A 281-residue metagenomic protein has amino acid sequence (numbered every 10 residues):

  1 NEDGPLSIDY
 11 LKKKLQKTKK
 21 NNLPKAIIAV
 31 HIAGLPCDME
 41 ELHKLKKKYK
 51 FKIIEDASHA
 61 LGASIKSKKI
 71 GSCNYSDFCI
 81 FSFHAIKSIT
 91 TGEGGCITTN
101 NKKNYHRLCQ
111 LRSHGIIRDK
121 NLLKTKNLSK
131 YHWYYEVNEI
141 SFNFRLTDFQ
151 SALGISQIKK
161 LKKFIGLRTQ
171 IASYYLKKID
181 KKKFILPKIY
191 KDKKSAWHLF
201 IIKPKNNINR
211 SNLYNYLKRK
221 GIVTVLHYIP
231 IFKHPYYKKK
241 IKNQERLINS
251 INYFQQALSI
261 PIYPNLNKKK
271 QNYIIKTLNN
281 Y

Functional and structural regions predicted by a protein language model:
D3-T91, C96-N104, S259: Active-site phosphate-binding strand-loop segment of PLP-dependent enzymes
I8, I155, K268-I275: Short, amphipathic alpha-helical "lid/cap" segments that border enzyme active or binding sites
K14, D38-Y49, Y174-K178, Y216 (+2 more regions): Alpha-helical structural signal in soluble globular domains
A60, S67-S76, Y131-N138, I189 (+1 more regions): Active-site-adjacent capping/gating segments
A60-S67, Y75-L199, F232: Active-site region of PLP-dependent enzymes
K102, K205-I208: Helix N-cap motif at beta-to-alpha junctions
L108, S211-K220, I274-N279: Short amphipathic alpha-helices in soluble, non-transmembrane regions that often serve as interface/regulatory elements
H114-K130, Y174, K178, N212-E245 (+1 more regions): Conserved PLP cofactor-binding pocket of PLP-dependent enzymes
